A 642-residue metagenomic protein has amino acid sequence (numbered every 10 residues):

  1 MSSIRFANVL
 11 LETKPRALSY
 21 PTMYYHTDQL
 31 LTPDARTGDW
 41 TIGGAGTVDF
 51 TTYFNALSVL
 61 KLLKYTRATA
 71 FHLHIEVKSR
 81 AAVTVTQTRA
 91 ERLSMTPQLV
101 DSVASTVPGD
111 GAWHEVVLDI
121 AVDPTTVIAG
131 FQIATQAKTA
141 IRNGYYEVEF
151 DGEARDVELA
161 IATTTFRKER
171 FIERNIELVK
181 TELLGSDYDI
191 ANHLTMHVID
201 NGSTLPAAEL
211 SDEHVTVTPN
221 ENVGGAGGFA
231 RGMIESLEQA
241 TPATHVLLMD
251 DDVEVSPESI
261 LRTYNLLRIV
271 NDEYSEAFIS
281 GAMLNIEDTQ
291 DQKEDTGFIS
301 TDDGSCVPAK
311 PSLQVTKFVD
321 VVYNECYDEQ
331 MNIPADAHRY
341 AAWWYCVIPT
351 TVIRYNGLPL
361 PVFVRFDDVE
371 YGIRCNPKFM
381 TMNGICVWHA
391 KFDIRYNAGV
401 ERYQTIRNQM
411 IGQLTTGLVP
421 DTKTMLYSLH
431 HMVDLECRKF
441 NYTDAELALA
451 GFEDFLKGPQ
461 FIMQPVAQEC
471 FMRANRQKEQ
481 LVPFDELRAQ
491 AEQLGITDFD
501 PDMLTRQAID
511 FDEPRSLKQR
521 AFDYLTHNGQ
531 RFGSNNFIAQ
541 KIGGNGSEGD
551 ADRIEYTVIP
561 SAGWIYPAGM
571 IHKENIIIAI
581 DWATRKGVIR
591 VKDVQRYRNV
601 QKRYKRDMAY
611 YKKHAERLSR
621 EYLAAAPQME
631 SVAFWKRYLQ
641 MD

Functional and structural regions predicted by a protein language model:
M1-I128, R407-D642: Terminal low-complexity segments of carbohydrate-biosynthetic enzymes
K168-D187: Short, well-formed alpha-helical segments that are part of the catalytic scaffolds of diverse glycosyltransferases
D200-A207: A conserved acidic beta->alpha catalytic loop
L210-G227, E235: Conserved donor nucleotide-binding strand/loop of the catalytic core
T241-E254: Short beta-strand-to-loop acidic/aromatic patch adjacent to the donor-nucleotide binding site
E258-S312: Conserved donor NDP-sugar-binding/catalytic core segment of glycosyltransferases
P311-Y345, Y396: A recurrent flexible, glycine/aromatic-enriched loop bordering the glycosyltransferase active site that acts as
A341-W343, R354-Y371, K378-V387, N397-V400: Donor nucleotide-sugar recognition loop
